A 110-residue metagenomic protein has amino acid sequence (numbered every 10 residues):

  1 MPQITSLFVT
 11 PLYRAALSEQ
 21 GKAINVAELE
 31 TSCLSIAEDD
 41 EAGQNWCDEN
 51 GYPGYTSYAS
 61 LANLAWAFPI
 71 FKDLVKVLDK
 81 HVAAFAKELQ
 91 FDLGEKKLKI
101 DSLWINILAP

Functional and structural regions predicted by a protein language model:
P2-L89: Non-heme Fe(II)/2-oxoglutarate
Q90-P110: Catalytic core of non-heme Fe(II) oxygenases with the double-stranded beta-helix
